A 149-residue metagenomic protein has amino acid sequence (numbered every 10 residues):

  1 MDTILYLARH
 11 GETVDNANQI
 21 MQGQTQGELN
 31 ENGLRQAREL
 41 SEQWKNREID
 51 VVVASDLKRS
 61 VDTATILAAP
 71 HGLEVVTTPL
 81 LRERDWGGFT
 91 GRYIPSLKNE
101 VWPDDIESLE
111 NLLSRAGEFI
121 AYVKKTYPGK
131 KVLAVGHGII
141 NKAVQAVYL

Functional and structural regions predicted by a protein language model:
D2, V61, I120-L149: Active-site-adjacent alpha-helix immediately C-terminal to a catalytic or transition-state-stabilizing loop
T3, A8-E74, E100, D104: Active-site-proximal alpha-helix that buttresses catalytic centers in soluble enzyme cores
E12, K58, L81-R82, I139: Catalytic metal-binding/acid-base residues of hydrolase active sites
A17-I20, A64, G87-G91, A146-V147: Short aromatic-enriched loop/helix-cap "lid" or pocket-rim segments at secondary-structure transitions that line
E39, D62, I66, N111 (+2 more regions): Alpha-helical elements of Rossmann-like donor-binding domains used by nucleotide-donor carbohydrate transfer enzymes
A54-S55, S114, V135-G136: Short beta-strand scaffold positions
A69-A121: Phosphate-handling substructures
